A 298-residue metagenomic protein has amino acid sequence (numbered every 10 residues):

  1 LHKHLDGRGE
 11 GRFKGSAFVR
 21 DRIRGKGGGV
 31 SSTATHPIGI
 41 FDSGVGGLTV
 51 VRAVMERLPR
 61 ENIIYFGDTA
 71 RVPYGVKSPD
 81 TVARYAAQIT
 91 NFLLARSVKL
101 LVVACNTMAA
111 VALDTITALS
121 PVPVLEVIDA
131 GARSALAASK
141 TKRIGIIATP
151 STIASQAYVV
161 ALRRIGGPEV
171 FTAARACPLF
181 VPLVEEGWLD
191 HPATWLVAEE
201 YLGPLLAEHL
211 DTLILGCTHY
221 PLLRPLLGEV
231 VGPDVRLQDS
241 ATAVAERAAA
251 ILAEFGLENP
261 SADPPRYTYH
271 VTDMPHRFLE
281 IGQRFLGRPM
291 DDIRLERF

Functional and structural regions predicted by a protein language model:
H2-H4, D21: Intrinsic-disorder-associated, low-complexity terminal segments enriched in Asp/Asn/His/Tyr and depleted of Lys/Arg
G9-E10: Compositionally biased, low-complexity flexible segments
G28-F298: Non-catalytic structural scaffold of enzyme domains
